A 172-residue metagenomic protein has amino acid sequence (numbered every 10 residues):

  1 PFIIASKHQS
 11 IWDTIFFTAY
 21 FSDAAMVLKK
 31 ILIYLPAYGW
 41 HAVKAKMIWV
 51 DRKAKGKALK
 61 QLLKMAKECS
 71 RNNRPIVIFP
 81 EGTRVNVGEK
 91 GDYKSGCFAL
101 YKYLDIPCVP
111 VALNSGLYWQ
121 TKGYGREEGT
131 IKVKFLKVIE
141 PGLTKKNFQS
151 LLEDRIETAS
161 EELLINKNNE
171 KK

Functional and structural regions predicted by a protein language model:
P1-S6, R74-I78: Generic beta-sheet signal
F2-K55: Catalytic core of membrane glycerolipid acyltransferases/transacylases, capturing the structured, soluble-facing
L59-K172: Non-catalytic C-terminal accessory region of glycerolipid acyltransferases and related lyso-lipid remodeling enzymes
